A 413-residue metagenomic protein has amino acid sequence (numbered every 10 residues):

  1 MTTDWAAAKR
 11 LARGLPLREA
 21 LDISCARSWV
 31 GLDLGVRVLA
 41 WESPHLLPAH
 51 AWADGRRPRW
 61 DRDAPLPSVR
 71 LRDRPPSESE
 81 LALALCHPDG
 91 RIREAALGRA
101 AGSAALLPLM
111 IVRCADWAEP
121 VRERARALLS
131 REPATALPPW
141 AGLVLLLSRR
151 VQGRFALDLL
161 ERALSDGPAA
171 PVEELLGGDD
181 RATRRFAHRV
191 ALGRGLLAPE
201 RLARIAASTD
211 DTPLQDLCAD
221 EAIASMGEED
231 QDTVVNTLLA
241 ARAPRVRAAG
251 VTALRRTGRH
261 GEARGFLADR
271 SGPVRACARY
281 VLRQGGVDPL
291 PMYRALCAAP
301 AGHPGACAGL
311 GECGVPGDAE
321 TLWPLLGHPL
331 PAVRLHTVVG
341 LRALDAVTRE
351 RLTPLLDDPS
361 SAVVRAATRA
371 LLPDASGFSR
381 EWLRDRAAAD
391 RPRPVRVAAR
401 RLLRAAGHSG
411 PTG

Functional and structural regions predicted by a protein language model:
M1-P168, A405: Extended amphipathic alpha-helical repeat scaffolds
R56-D73, L83, R93-G102, V112 (+18 more regions): Structural detector for internal amphipathic alpha-helices that build alpha-solenoid repeat scaffolds
E80-L85, L109-A115, W140-R150, P171-G178 (+7 more regions): Alpha-solenoid HEAT/Armadillo-like helical repeat scaffolds in large eukaryotic proteins
S103, L107, P168-A169, P199 (+6 more regions): Core helices of alpha-solenoid repeat scaffolds
A346, S361, G377-R380: Short acidic (Asp/Glu) and glycine-rich catalytic loops that position anionic groups and cofactors
R391-P392, R396: Short glycine/proline-enriched turn or capping motifs at secondary-structure junctions
S409-T412: Extended, charge-rich intrinsically disordered regulatory tails
